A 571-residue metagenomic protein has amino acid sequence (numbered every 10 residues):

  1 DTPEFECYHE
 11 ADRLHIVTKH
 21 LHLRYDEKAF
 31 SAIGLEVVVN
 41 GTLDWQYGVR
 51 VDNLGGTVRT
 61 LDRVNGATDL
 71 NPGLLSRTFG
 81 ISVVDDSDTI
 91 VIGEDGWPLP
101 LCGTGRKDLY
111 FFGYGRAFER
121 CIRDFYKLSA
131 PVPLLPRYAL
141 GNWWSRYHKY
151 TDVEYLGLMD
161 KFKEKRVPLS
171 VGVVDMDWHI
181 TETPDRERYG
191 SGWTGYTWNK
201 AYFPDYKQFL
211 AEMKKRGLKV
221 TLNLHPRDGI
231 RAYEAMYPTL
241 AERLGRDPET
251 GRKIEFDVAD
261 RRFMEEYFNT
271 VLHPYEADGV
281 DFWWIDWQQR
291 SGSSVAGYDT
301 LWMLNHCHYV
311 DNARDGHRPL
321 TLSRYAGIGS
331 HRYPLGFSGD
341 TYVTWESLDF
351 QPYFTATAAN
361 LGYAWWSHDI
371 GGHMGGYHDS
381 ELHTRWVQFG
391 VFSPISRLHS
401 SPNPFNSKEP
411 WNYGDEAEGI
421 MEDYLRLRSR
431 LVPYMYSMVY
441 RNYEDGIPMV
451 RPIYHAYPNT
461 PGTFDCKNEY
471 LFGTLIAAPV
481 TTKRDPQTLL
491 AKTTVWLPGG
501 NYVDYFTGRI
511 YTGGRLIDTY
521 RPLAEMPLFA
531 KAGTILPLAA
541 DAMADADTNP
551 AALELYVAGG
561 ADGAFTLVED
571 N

Functional and structural regions predicted by a protein language model:
F5-R137, R146-Y147, D152-V153, G157-E164 (+2 more regions): Catalytic and substrate-binding clefts that recognize carbohydrates or anionic sugar/phosphate headgroups
H20, G73, F162, M213 (+4 more regions): Conserved, mostly hydrophobic/aromatic
L74-L75, G80-V83, L140-W143, S170-V174 (+7 more regions): Structural recognition of the beta-strand scaffold that forms the well-ordered cores of secreted hydrolase catalytic
I81-S82, T89-I92, F118, H148-T151 (+15 more regions): Flexible loop/turn segments at secondary-structure boundaries
P133-G292, H331: Aromatic-lined carbohydrate-binding/catalytic grooves of carbohydrate-active enzymes
P133-L135, K163-V171, D205-T221, H273-D281 (+10 more regions): Secondary-structure transition/capping motifs at alpha-helix termini and the adjoining loop/turn into the next element
G245-W287, G316-T344, L398-M421: Alpha-amylase-like alpha-glycosidases and glucanotransferases acting on alpha-linked glucans and related
Y309, G329-G336, F350-F354, A358-H368 (+1 more regions): Catalytic core of carbohydrate-active enzymes
